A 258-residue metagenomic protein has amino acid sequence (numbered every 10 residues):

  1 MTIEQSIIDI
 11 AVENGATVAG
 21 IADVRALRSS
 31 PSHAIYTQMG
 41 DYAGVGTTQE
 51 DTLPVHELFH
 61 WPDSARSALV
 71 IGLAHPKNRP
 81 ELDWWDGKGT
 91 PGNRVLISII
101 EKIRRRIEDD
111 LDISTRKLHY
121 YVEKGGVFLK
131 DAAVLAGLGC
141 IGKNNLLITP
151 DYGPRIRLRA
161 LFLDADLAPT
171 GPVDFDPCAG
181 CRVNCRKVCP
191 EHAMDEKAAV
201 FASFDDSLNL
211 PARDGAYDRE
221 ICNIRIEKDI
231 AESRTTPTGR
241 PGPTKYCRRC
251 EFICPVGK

Functional and structural regions predicted by a protein language model:
M1-G87: Non-catalytic, usually N-terminal nucleic-acid engagement modules in DNA/RNA processing proteins
K77-P80, W85-K258: Catalytic cores of enzyme domains
